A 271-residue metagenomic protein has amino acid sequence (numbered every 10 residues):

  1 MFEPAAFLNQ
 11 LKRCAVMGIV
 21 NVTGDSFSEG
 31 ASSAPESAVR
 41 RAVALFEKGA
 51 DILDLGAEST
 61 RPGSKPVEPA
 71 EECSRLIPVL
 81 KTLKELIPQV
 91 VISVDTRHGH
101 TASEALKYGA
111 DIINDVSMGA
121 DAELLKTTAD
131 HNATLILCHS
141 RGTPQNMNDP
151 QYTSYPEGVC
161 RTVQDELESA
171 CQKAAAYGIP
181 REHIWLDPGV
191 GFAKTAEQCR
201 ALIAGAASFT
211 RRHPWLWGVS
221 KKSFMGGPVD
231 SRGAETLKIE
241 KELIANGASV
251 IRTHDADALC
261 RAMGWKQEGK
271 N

Functional and structural regions predicted by a protein language model:
F2, L11, S26-R41, T60-T82 (+5 more regions): Active-site-adjacent loop and "lid" segments of alpha/beta metabolic enzymes
R13-G18, A44-A57: N-terminal glycine-rich anion-binding loops that anchor highly charged ligand groups
M17, A50, V91, D111 (+1 more regions): Hydrophobic "anchor" residues on beta-strands that sit immediately upstream of conserved functional sites
V43-E47, E168-H183: Phosphate/pyrophosphate-binding loops at sites that engage ATP/ADP/AMP, CoA/4′-phosphopantetheine, polyphosphate
E47-A50, A110, I179, A248: A structural motif
